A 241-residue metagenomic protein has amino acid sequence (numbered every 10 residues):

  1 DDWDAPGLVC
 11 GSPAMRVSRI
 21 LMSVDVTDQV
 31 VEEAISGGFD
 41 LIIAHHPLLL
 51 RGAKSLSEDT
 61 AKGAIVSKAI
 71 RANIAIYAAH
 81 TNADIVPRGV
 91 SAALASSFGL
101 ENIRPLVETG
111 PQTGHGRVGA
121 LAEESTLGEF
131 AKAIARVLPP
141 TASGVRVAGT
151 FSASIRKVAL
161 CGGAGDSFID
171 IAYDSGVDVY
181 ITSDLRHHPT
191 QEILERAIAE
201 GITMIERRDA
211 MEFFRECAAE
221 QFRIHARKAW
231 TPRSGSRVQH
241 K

Functional and structural regions predicted by a protein language model:
D1-K241: Hydrophobic structural segments
